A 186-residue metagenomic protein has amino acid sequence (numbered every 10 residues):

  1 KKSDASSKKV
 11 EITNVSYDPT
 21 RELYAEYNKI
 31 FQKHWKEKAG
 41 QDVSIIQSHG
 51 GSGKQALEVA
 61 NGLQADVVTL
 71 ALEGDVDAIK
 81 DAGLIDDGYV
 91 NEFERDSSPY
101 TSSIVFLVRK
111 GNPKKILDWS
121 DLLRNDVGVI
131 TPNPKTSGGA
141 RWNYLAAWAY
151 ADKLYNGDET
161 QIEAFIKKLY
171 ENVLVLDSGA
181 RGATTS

Functional and structural regions predicted by a protein language model:
K1-D4, P113-K115: Short N-terminal or domain-adjacent regulatory/targeting segments
K2-A82, E92-F93: Early extracytoplasmic/lumenal segment of secretory-pathway proteins
V10-N14, E58, V129-S137, Y170-V175: Second-shell loop/turn segments in exported
R21-N28, Q32, S52-A56, A60 (+7 more regions): Extracytoplasmic/secreted envelope proteins and their assembly/folding machinery, especially bacterial periplasmic
Y27, F31-A39, L63, L72 (+6 more regions): Sec/Tat-exported extracytoplasmic proteins
G40-I45, L72-D77, R95-P99, N133-T136 (+1 more regions): Short, surface-exposed, polar/charged, turn-prone segments marking secondary-structure boundaries
K80-K153: A conserved helix-loop-strand patch within extracytoplasmic ligand-binding domains of the periplasmic binding
L154-S186: Ligand-binding pocket segment of bilobal, Venus flytrap-like solute-binding proteins
